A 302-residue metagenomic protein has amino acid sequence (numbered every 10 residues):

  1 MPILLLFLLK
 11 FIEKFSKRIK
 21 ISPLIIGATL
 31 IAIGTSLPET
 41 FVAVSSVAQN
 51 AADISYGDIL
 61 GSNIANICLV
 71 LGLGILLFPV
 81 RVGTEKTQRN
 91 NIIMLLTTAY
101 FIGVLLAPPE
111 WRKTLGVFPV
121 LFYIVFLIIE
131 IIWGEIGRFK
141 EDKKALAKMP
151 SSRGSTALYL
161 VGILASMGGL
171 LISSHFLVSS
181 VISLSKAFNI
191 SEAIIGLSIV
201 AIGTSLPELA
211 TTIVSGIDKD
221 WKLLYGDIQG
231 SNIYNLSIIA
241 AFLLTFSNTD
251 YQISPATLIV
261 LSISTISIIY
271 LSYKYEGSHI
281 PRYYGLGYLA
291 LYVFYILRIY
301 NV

Functional and structural regions predicted by a protein language model:
M1-V302: Hydrophobic alpha-helical segments, chiefly the membrane-spanning helices and signal/signal-anchor peptides
